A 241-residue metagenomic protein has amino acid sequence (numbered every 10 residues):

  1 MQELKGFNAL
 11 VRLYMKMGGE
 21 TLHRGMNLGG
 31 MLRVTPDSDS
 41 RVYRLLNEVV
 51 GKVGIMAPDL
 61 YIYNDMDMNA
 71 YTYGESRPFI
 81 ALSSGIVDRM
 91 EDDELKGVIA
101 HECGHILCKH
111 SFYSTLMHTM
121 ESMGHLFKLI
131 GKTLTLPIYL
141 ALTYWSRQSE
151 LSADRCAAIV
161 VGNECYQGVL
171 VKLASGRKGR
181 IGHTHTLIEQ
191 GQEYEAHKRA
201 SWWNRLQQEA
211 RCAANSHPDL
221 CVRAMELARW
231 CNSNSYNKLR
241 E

Functional and structural regions predicted by a protein language model:
M1-Y73, Y139-L140, K178, A200 (+2 more regions): Hydrophobic or amphipathic, alpha-helical segments that drive membrane association/targeting
G6, Y63-T72, S76, V160-E241: Active-site-proximal gating segments in proteases and membrane effectors
R24, G30, P36-Y43, V49-I55 (+1 more regions): Short helix/loop segments within enzyme catalytic domains that coordinate or immediately flank catalytic cofactors
D37, L82-G97, A141-R147: Short pre-active-site segment immediately N-terminal to the catalytic Zn-binding motif
L46, L82, H101, A153 (+1 more regions): Divalent metal-coordination and catalytic microenvironments
M90, I99-C108, S152, C156: Active-site His/Glu-centered metal-binding helix of metallohydrolases
C103-S122, E164: Catalytic Zn2+-binding segment of zinc metalloproteases
M117-L136: A structural motif
